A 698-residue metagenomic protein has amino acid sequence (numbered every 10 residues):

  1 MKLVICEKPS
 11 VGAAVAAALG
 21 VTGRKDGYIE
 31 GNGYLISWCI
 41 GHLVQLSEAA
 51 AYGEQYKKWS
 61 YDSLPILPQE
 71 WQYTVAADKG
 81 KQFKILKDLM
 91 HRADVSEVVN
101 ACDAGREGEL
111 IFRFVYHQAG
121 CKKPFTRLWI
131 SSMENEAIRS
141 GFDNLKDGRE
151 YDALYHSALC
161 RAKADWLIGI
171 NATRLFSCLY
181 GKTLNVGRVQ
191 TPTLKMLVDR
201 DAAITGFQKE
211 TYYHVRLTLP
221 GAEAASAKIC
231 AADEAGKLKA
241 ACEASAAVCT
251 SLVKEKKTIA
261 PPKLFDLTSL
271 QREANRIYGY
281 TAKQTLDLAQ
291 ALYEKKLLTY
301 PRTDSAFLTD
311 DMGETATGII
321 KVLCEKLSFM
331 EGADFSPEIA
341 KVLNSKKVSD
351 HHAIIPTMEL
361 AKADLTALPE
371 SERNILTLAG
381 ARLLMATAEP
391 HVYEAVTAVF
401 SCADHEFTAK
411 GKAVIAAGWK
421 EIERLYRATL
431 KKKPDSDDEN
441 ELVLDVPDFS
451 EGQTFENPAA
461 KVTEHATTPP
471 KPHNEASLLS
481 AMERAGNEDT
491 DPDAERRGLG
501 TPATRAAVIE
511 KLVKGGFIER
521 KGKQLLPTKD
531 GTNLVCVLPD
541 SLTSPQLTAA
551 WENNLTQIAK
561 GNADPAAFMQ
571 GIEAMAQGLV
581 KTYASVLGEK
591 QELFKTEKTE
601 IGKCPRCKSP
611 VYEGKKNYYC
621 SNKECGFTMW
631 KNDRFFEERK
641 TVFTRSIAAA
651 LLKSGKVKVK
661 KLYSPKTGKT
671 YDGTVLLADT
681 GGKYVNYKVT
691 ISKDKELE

Functional and structural regions predicted by a protein language model:
M1-A162, W166, P469: Intrinsically disordered, low-complexity regulatory segments
M1-L3, A101-A104, G181-T183, K254-K263 (+3 more regions): Conserved short loop/turn motifs at secondary-structure junctions
K2-L3, K79, M90, T173 (+3 more regions): Basic, low-complexity terminal or inter-domain segments flanking catalytic cores
P9-A16, G33-I36, I40, A76-K87 (+19 more regions): Amphipathic alpha-helical transducer elements in NTP-driven molecular machines
E30-N32, T218-A222, S401-H405, T667: Short strand-coil-strand connectors
A137-L217, K254-T258: C-terminal or mid-to-C-terminal helical accessory/interaction module adjacent to the motor/catalytic core
A232-F265, Q271, Q546: Metal- or metallocofactor-binding catalytic centers and their adjacent structured scaffolds across diverse enzyme
